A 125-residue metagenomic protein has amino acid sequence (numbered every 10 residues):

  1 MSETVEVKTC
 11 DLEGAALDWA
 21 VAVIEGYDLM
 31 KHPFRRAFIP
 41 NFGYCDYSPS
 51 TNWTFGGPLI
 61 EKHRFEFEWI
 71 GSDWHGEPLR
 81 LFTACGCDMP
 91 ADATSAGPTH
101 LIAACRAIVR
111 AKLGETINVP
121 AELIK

Functional and structural regions predicted by a protein language model:
M1-K125: Glycine-rich anion-binding surface patch
